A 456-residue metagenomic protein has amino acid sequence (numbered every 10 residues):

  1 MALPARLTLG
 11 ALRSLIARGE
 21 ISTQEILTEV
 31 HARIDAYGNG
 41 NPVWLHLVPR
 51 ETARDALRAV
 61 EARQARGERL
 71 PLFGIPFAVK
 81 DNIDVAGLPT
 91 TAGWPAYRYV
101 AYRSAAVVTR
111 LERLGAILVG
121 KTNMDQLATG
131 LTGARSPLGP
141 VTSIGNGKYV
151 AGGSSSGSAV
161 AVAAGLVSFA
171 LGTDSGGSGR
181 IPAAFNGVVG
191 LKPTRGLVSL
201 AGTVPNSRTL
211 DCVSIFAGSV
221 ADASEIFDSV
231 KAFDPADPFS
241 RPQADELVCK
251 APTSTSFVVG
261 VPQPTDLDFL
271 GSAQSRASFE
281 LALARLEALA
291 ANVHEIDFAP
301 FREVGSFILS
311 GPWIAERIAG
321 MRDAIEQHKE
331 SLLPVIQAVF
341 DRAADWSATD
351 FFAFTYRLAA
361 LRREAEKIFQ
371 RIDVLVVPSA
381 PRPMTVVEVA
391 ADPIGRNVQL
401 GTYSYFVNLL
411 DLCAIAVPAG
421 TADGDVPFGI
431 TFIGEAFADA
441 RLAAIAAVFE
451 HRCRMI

Functional and structural regions predicted by a protein language model:
M1-D55, A288-L289: An N-terminal boundary/leader segment
G19, G74, R113, I117 (+3 more regions): Glycine-rich, small-residue loops and helix-cap segments that act as flexible hinges at active-site edges
E20-T28, R58, A273-D297, M321-Q327 (+2 more regions): Acyltransferase
V30, A53, K80, L111 (+5 more regions): Conserved hydrophobic/aromatic pocket- or pore-lining residues that grip, position, or stack substrates in active sites
E68-T91, I117-G120, M124, T129 (+1 more regions): Conserved small-residue hinge/capping positions at short loops/turns that sit at secondary-structure boundaries within
L72-A92, T253-P262, P312-E366, A416-P427: Short helix-loop capping/hinge segments that flank enzyme active sites or metal/cofactor-binding pockets
S104-V230, N408-G420, V426-G429: Short glycine/serine-rich loop segments
K192-L281, P300, R452-I456: A short helix-breaking turn/cap at a secondary-structure junction
